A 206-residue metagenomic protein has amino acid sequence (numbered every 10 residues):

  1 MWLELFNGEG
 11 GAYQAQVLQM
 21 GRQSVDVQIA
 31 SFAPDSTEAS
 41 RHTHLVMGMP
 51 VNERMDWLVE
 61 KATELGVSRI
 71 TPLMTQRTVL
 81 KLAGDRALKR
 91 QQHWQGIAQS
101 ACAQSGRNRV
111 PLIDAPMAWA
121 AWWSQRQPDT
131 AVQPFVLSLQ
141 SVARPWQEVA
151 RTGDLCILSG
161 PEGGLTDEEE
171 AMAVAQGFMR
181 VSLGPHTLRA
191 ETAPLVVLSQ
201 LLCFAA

Functional and structural regions predicted by a protein language model:
M1, G11-Y13, G21-V25, A39-T43 (+4 more regions): A generic structural signal for short beta-strands and their flanking turns/coil linkers
M1-P34, D85: N-terminal positively charged helical leader segments and presequences
G8, M49, P116, L137-Q140 (+1 more regions): Fold-independent oxyanion-binding glycine-rich loops and adjacent beta-strand/coil segments at enzyme active sites
A30-F135: RNA substrate-binding interface of SAM-dependent RNA methyltransferases
R54, A118, G164, T192-A193: Residue-level recognition of oxygen-bearing side chains
A118-W119, V142-R144, L188: Short acidic loop-to-helix transition motifs that present clustered carboxylates
R126-A171, F178-V181: Active-site/ligand-binding-proximal alpha/beta "capping" segment
D167-A206: Structured adenosyl-cofactor binding patch, chiefly the S-adenosyl-L-methionine
